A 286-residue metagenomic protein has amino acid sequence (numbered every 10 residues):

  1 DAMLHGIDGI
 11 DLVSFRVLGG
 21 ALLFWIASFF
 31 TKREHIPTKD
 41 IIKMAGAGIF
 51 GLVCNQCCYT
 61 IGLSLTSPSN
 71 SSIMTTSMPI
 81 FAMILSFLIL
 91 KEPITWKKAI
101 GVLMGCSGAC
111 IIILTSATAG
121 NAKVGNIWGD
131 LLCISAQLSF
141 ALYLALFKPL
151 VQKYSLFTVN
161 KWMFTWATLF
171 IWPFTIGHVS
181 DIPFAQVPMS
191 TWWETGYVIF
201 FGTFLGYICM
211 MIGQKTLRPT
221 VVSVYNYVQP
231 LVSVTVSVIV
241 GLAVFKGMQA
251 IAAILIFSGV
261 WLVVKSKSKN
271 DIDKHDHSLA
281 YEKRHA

Functional and structural regions predicted by a protein language model:
D1-G6, G19, Q56-T66, M74 (+3 more regions): Juxtamembrane C-cap of transmembrane helices in multi-pass membrane transport proteins
L4-C54, F81, S139-L146, K161-S180 (+1 more regions): Transmembrane alpha-helices of multi-pass small-molecule transport proteins
G6-S14, I36-I42, L114-L142, I176-G196 (+1 more regions): Juxtamembrane helix-entry segments on the extracytoplasmic side of multipass membrane proteins
V17, L114-T115, T191-W193, Y227-A286: C-terminal-most transmembrane helix of multi-pass membrane proteins
G19-L23, M74-L88, L103, W166-I171 (+3 more regions): Alpha-helical transmembrane segments of compact multi-pass small-molecule transporters, enriched in specific families
F24, A45, L85, I94-S116 (+4 more regions): Hydrophobic transmembrane alpha-helices of multi-pass small-molecule transport proteins
F24, A82-I84, L88, G120-V179 (+2 more regions): Transmembrane alpha-helical segments that form core, pore/gating elements of small-molecule transporters/exporters
W25-T75, I111, I199-L217: Specific transmembrane alpha-helical segments of multi-pass solute transporters/efflux pumps, especially DMT/EamA
